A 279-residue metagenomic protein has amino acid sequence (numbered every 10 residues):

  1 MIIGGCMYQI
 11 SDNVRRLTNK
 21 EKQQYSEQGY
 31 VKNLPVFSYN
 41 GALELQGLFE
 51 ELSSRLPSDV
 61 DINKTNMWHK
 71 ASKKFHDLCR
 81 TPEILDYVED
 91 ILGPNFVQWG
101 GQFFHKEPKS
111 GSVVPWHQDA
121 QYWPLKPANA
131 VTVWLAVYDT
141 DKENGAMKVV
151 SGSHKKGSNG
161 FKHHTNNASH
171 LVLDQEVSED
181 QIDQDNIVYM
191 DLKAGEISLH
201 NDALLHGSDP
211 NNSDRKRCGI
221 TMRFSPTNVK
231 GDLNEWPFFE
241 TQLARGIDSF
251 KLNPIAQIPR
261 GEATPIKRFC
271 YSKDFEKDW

Functional and structural regions predicted by a protein language model:
I2-L125, K162, E235, E240-T241 (+1 more regions): Non-heme Fe(II)-dependent double-stranded beta-helix
Y8-S11, L52-R55, I197, A203-W279: Non-heme Fe(II)/2-oxoglutarate
Y30-K32, V36, T132-A136, I187-Y189 (+2 more regions): Conserved hydrophobic/aromatic beta-strand scaffold that supports enzyme active sites
P94, A120, L135-A146, G152-H154: Active-site region of the double-stranded beta-helix
P108-S110, D139-K142, K155, I197 (+1 more regions): Short, charged/polar surface micro-motifs in flexible loops or helix N-caps
H117, P124-K142, D191, L199 (+1 more regions): Short, conserved beta-strand element in jelly-roll/cupin
Q118, V172-Q184, D214-K216, N234-T241: Short, surface-exposed loop/helix-turn segments at secondary-structure junctions that function as lids/hinges flanking
K142-D209: Double-stranded beta-helix
